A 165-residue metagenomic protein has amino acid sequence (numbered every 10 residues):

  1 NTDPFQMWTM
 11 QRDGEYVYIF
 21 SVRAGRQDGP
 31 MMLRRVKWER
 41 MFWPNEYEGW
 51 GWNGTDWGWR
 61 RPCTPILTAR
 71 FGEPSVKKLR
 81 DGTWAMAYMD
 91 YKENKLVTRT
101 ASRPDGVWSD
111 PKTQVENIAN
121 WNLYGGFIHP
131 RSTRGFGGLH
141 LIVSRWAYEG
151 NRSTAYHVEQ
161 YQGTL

Functional and structural regions predicted by a protein language model:
N1, R12-G72, K78-N120, T133-G138 (+1 more regions): Beta-rich carbohydrate-recognition and catalytic domains
D3-F5: A short, well-structured juxtamembrane/interface segment
W8-M10, P74-V76, G126-I128: Hydrophobic core register within WD40 beta-propeller blades
W121, G125: Contiguous ligand/interfacial binding patches
